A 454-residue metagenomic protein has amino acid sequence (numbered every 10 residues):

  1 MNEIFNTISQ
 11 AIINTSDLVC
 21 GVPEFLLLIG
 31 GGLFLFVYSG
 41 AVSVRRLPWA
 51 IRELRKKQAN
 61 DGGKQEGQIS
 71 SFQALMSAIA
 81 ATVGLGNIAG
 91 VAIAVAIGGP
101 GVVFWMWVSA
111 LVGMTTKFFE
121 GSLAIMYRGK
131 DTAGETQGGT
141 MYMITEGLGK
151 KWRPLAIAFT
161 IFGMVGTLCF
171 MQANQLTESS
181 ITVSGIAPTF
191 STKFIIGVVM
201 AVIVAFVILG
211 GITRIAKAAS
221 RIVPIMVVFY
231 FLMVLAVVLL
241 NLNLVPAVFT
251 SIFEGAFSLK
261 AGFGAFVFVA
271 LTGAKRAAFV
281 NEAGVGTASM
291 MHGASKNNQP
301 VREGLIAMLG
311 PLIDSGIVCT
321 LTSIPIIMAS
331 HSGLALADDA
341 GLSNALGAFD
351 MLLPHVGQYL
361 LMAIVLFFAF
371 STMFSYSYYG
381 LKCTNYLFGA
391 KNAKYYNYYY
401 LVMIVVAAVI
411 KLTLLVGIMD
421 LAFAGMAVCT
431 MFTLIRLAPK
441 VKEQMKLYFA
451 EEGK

Functional and structural regions predicted by a protein language model:
M1-L85, V95-V102, G113, I435-K454: N-terminal alpha-helical transmembrane segments of multi-pass membrane transport and channel/translocase proteins
I8, Y38-S43, G86-V91, T167-S179 (+5 more regions): Transmembrane helix-loop junctions in multi-pass membrane proteins
F25-G30, S70-A78, K150-M164, I196-V199 (+5 more regions): Select transmembrane alpha-helical segments in multipass membrane proteins
L26-G30, W107, A156-I161, S184-G210 (+3 more regions): Transmembrane alpha-helical segments of multi-pass small-molecule transport proteins
L27-Y38, V42-I51, T177-S180, T192-L240 (+4 more regions): Membrane-interface loop-to-helix entry segments
V42-I69, I93-V102, W107, T115-G149 (+4 more regions): Flexible loop linkers connecting adjacent transmembrane helices in multi-pass alpha-helical membrane transporters
G62-I97, L123-T145, A158-I161, F266-L312: Alpha-helical membrane segments and immediately flanking helix-loop junctions that form or couple to the substrate/ion
F119-R128, T132, V234-S251, S295-N297 (+2 more regions): Extracellular/periplasmic helix-exit of transmembrane alpha-helices
